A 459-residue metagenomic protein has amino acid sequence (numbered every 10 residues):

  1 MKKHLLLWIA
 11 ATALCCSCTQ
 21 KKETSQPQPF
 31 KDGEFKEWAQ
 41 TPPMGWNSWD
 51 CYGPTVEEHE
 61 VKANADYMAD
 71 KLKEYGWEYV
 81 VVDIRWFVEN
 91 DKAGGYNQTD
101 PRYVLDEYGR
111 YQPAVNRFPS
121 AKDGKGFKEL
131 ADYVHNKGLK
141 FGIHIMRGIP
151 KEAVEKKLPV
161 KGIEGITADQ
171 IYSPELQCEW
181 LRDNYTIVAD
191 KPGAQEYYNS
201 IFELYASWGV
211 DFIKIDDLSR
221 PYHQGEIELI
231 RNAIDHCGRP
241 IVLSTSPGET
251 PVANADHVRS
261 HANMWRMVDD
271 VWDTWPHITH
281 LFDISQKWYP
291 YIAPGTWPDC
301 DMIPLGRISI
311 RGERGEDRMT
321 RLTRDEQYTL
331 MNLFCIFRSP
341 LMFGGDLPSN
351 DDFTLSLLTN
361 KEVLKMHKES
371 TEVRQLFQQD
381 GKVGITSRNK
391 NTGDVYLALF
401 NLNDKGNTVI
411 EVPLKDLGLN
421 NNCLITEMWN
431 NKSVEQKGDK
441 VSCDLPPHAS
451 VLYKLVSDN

Functional and structural regions predicted by a protein language model:
M1-T24: Bacterial Sec-dependent N-terminal signal peptides
P43-S48, E78-D83, V88, K140-I145 (+8 more regions): Structural recognition of the beta-strand scaffold that forms the well-ordered cores of secreted hydrolase catalytic
A69-Y133, K137-N199, E203-A206, V210-D217 (+1 more regions): Aromatic-lined carbohydrate-binding/catalytic grooves of carbohydrate-active enzymes
L139-V154, R220, D235-V252: Aromatic-lined carbohydrate-recognition surfaces of secreted/lumenal glycan-active proteins
Q170-L176, A189-D190, E196, P240-M342 (+1 more regions): Glycan-recognition surfaces
Y328, F334-F337, M342-G344, Q378-L419 (+1 more regions): Carbohydrate-binding surface patches
T329-F377: Catalytic cores of secreted or luminal carbohydrate-active enzymes
Q436-N459: C-terminal beta-strand-rich structural cap/linker in extracellular carbohydrate-active enzymes
